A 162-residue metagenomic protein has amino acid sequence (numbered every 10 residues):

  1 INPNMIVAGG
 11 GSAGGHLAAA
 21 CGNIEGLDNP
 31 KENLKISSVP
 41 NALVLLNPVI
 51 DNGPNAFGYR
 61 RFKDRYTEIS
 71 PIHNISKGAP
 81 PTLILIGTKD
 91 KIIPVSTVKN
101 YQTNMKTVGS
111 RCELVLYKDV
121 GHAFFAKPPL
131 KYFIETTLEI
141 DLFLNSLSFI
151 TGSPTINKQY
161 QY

Functional and structural regions predicted by a protein language model:
I1-F62, Y66-T67, P71: Primarily recognizes the serine-hydrolase "nucleophile elbow" in alpha/beta-hydrolase and SGNH/GDSL folds
I6, T82, C112: Hydrophobic anchor at the start of a short beta-strand that flanks the dinucleotide cofactor-binding loop
H16, I86, H122: Histidine-centered active-site/metal-ligand motif
A42-L46, L83-L85, V115: Hydrophobic/aromatic beta-strand patches that form the interior of the parallel beta-sheet core in alpha/beta enzyme
P71-A79: Conserved serine/cysteine hydrolase catalytic core
G78, L83-I86, D90: Short beta-strand/loop motif that positions the catalytic acidic residue of the alpha/beta-hydrolase fold
K91-N100: Conserved alpha/beta-hydrolase "acid-adjacent" motif
K99-Y162: C-terminal catalytic histidine-bearing segment of alpha/beta-hydrolase fold enzymes
